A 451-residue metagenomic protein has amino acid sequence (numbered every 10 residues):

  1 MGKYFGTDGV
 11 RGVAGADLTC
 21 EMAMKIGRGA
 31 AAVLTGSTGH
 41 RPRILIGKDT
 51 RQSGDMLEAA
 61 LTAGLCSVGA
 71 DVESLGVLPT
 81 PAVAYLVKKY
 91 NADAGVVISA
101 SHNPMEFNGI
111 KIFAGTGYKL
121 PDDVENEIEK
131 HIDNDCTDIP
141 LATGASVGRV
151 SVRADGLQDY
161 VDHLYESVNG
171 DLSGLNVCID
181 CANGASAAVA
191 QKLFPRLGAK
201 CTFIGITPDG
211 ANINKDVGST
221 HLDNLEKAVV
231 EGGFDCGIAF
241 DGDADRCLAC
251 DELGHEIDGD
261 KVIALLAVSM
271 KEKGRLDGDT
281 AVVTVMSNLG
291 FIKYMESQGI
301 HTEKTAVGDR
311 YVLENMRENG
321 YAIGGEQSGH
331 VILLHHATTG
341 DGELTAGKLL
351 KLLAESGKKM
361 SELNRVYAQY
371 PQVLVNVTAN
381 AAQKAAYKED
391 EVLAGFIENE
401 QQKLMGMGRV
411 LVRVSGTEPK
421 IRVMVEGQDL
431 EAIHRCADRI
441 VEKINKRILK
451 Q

Functional and structural regions predicted by a protein language model:
M1-A63, S67-V68, A94, V150-L175 (+2 more regions): An N-terminal, well-structured beta->alpha segment
V13, N108-G232: Gly/Ser/Thr-enriched, mixed-charge loops and adjacent short helices that form phosphate/oxyanion-binding elements
A32, G36, H40-F107, K192-C250: N-terminal small/polar loop signature for handling phosphorylated ligands or for N-terminal nucleophile
G39-D49, E73, N176-C178, D279-V285 (+1 more regions): Short glycine-rich phosphate-binding loop at a beta-alpha junction
G47-K48, I179-C181, D251, H335 (+1 more regions): Short glycine-centered, acidic/aromatic-flanked micro-motifs in structured strand/loop junctions that mark active-site
N126-V161, E166, E252-G325, I332-L333: Proline/glycine-rich low-complexity loops and linkers
C236, K273-Q451: Phosphate-binding and adjacent anionic-ligand microenvironments
